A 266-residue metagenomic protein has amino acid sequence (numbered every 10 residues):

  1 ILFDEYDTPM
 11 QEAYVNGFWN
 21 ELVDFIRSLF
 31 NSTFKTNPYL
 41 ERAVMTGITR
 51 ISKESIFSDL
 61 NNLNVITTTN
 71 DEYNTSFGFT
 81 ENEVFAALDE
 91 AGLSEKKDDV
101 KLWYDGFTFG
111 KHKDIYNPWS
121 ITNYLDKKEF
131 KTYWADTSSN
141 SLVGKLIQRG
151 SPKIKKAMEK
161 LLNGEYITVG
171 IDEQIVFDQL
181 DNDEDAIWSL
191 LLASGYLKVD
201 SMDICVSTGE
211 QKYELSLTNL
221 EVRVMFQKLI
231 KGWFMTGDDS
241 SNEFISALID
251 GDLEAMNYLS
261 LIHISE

Functional and structural regions predicted by a protein language model:
I1-W19: Conserved P-loop NTPase "ATPase switch" module shared by AAA+ and STAND
L2, E41-I48: Structural recognition of the conserved hydrophobic beta-strand(s) that form the central parallel beta-sheet of P-loop
E21-E41: Substrate-engagement module of ASCE P-loop NTPases
S55-D59, I66-Y124, A157: Amphipathic alpha-helical segments of the small helical/lid subdomains adjacent to P-loop NTPase cores
T132, D136, K145, G150-L190: Conserved helicase/translocase motor-coupling segment
G195-D203: A short, conserved structural fragment
Y213-S246: Short, amphipathic alpha-helical interaction segments positioned at domain boundaries
I262-E266: Conserved small/polar residues in nucleotide/adenosyl-binding loops
